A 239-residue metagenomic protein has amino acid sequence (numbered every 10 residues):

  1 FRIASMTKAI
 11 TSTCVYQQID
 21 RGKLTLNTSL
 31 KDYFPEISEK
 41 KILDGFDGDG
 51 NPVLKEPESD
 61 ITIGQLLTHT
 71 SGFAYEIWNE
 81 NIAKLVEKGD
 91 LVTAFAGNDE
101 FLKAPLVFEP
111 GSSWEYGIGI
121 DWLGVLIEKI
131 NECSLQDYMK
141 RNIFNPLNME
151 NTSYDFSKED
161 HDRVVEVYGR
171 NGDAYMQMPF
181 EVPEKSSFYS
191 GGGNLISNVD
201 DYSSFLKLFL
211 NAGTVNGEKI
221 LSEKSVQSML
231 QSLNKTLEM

Functional and structural regions predicted by a protein language model:
F1-R2, S187: Short pre-catalytic strand/loop immediately N-terminal to key active-site residues, enriched for Gly-Thr
R2-L30, F34, S38, L123-E128 (+1 more regions): Active-site SXXK
D32-M239: Short, surface-exposed loop or secondary-structure junction motifs that flank catalytic or metal-binding residues
